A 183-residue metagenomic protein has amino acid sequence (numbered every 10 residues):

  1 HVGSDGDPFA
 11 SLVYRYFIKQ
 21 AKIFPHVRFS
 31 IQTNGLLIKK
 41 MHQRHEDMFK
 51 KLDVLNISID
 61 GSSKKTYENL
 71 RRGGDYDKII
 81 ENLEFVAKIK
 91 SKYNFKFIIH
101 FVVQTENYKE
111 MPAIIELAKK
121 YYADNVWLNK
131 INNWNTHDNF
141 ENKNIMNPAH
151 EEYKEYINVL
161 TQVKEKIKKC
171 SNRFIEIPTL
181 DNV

Functional and structural regions predicted by a protein language model:
H1, R15, K19, H26-V27 (+1 more regions): Radical SAM enzyme [4Fe-4S]-AdoMet core and its adjacent flexible, acidic and glycine-rich loops/tails across
H1-D7: Active-site groove signature of glycoside hydrolases
P8-A10, T105: Acidic, metal-coordinating catalytic cores used for nucleic-acid/nucleotide bond scission and strand-transfer chemistry
F9, K39, N135-T136: Generic structural signal for helix capping and beta-alpha/helix-loop junctions
I31: Catalytic phosphate/metal-binding cores of nucleic-acid and nucleotide-processing enzymes, i.e., regions that mediate
N34-L37: Short beta-strand->alpha-helix junction loop in the catalytic core of nucleotide-activated group-transfer enzymes
K40-H45: Alpha-helical scaffolding within the catalytic cores of extracellular/periplasmic polymer-degrading hydrolases
